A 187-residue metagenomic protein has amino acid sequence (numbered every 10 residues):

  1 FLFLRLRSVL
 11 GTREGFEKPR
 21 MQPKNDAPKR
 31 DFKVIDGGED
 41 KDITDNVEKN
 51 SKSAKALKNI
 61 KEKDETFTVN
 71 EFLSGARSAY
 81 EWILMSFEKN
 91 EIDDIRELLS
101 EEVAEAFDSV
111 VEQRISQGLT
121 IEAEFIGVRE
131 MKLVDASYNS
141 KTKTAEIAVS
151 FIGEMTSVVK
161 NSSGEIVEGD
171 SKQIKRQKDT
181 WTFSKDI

Functional and structural regions predicted by a protein language model:
F1-S78, V159-I166: Juxtamembrane and targeting peptides
L4, L10-E17, Y80, F87 (+5 more regions): Conserved NTP-handling cores and scaffolds of large molecular machines
R30-K33, M85, W181: Short non-domain terminal segments
E39-I126: Core segments of small alpha/beta cavity-forming domains
E97-D186: Structured, amphipathic secondary-structure segments that form assembly/contact surfaces in multi-subunit
